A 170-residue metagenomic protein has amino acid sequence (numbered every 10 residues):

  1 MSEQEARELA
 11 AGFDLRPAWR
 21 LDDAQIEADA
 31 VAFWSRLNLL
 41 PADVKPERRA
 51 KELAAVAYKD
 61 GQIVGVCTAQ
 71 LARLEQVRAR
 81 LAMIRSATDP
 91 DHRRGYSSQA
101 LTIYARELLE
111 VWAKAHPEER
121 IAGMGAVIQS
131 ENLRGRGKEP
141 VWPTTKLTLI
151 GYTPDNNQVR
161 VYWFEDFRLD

Functional and structural regions predicted by a protein language model:
M1-E3, A24-R36, G65-Q76, A100 (+1 more regions): Short N-terminal helix-initiation segments at or just after the protein's N-terminus
M1-E8, E75-Q76, K114-D170: Terminal substrate-recognition subdomain of acyl/acetyltransferases
E3-A28: A short beta-loop-alpha structural element at the N-terminal edge of CoA-dependent acyl/N-acetyltransferase catalytic
A18, S86-D91, Q129-E131: Short strand-loop junctions, especially beta-strand C-caps/beta-turns that link beta-sheets to coils or alpha-helices
W19-R20, A30-S86: A conserved beta-strand-loop-helix scaffold within acyl/acetyltransferase catalytic domains
A30, W34-P41, A105-P117: Hydrophobic, Leu/Ile/Phe/Ala-enriched alpha-helical segments that form helix-helix packing faces
A82, Y104-E107, M124-V127: Hydrophobic, well-ordered secondary-structure scaffolds
T88, R94-V111: Conserved acetyl-CoA-binding loop-helix of GNAT-fold acetyltransferases
